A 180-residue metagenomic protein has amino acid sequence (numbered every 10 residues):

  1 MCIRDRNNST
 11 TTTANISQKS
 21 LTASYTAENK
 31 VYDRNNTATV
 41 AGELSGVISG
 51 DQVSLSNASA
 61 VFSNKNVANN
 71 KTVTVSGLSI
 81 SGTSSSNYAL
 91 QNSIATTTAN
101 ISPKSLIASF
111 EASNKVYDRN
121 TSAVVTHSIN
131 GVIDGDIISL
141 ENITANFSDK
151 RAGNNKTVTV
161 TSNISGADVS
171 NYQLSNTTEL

Functional and structural regions predicted by a protein language model:
R4-L180: Short loop/turn motifs that initiate or flank beta-strands
